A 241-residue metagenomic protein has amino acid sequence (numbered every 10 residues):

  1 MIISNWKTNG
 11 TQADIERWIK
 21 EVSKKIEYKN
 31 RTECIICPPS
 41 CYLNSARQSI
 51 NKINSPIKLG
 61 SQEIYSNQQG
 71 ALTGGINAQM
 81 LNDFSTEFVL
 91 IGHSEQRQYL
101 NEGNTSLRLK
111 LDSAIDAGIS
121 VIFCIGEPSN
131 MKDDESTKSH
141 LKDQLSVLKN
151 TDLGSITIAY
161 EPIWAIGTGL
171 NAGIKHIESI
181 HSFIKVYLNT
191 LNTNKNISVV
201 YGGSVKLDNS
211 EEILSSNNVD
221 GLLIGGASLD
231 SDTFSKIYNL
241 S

Functional and structural regions predicted by a protein language model:
M1-S241: Active-site loop-to-helix "anion-binding N-cap" substructures in soluble metabolic enzymes
